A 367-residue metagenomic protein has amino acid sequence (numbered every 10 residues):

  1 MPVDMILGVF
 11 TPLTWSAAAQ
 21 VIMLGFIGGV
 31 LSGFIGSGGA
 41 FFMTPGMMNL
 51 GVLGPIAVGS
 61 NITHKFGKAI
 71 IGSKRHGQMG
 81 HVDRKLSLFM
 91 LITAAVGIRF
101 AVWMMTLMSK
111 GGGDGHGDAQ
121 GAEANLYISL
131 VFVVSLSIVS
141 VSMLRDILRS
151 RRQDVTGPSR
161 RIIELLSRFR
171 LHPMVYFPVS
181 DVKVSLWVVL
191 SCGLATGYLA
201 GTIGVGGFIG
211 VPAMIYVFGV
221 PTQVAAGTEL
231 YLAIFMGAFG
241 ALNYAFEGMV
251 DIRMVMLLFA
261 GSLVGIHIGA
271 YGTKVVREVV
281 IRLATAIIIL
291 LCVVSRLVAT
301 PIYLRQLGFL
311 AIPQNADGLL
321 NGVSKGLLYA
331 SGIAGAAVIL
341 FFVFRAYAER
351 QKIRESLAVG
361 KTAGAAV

Functional and structural regions predicted by a protein language model:
M1-L24, Q78-C192, R253-V367: Juxtamembrane transmembrane-helix boundary motif
L24-G36, G193-G204: Transmembrane alpha-helix interface/packing and boundary motifs in multi-pass membrane proteins, characterized by
G29-V30, S73-K74, G197-Y198, A213 (+2 more regions): Alpha-helical transmembrane segments of multipass membrane proteins
I35, A40-S87: Juxtamembrane transmembrane-helix termini in multi-pass membrane transport proteins
I35-M43, T202-A213: Transmembrane helix boundary and interhelical junction motifs in multipass membrane proteins
M43-I56, G210-A226: Interfacial segments of multi-pass membrane proteins
L53-F66, G201, T228, G248-G261: Structural signature of hydrophobic alpha-helical transmembrane segments
